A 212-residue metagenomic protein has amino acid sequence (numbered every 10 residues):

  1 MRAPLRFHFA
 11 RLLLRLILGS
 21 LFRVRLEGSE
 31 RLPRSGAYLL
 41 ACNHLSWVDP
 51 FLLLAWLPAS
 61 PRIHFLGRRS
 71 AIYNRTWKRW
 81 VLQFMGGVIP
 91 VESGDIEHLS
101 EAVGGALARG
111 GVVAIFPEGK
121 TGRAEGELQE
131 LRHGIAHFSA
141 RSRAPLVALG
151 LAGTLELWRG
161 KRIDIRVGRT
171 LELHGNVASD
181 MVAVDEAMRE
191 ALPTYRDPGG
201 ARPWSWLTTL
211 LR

Functional and structural regions predicted by a protein language model:
R2-L5, G36, E97-R212: Non-catalytic C-terminal accessory region of glycerolipid acyltransferases and related lyso-lipid remodeling enzymes
A3-F22, R79, Q83, T208-T209: Short hydrophobic helices that act as membrane-entry/anchoring signals
A10, Y73-K78, E156-W158: Short, glycine/polar-rich helix-capping loops at beta-to-alpha or helix-loop-helix junctions that flank or form
L13-L14, F84-P90, G119-T121: Short, basic, glycine/proline-bearing loop/turn elements
L14-H44: Helix-to-loop junction immediately C-terminal to a conserved catalytic motif
I17-G19, P58, L82, A106 (+1 more regions): A generic structural signal for well-ordered alpha-helical segments
L21-R25, S93-S100: Glycine-rich, highly charged phosphate/nucleotide-binding loops
R34-G94: Catalytic core of membrane glycerolipid acyltransferases/transacylases, capturing the structured, soluble-facing
